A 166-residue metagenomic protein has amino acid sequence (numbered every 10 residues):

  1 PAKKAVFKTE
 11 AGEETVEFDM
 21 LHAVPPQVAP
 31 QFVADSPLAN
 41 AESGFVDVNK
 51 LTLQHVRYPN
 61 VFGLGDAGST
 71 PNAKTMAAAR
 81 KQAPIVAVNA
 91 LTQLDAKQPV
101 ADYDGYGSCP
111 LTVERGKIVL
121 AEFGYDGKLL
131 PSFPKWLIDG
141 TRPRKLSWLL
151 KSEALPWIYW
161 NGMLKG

Functional and structural regions predicted by a protein language model:
P1, M20-V28, G107, R115-K117: Glycine-rich beta-alpha junction loops
P1-T15: Conserved beta-strand-loop-beta-strand element in the redox core of flavoprotein oxidoreductases
V6, D47-N49, T112: Residues in well-ordered beta-strands of folded domains
T15-K81, T92: FAD-site-proximal beta/loop scaffold in flavoenzymes
A78-I85, K117-F123: Short, electropositive alpha-helical surface patch
A79-G105, L111: Internal hydrophobic alpha-helix adjacent to the cofactor/substrate pocket in enzyme cavities
D104-V113, I118-L120, A154: FAD cofactor-binding and catalytic pocket of flavoenzymes
L120-G166: C-terminal auxiliary extensions adjacent to catalytic cores
